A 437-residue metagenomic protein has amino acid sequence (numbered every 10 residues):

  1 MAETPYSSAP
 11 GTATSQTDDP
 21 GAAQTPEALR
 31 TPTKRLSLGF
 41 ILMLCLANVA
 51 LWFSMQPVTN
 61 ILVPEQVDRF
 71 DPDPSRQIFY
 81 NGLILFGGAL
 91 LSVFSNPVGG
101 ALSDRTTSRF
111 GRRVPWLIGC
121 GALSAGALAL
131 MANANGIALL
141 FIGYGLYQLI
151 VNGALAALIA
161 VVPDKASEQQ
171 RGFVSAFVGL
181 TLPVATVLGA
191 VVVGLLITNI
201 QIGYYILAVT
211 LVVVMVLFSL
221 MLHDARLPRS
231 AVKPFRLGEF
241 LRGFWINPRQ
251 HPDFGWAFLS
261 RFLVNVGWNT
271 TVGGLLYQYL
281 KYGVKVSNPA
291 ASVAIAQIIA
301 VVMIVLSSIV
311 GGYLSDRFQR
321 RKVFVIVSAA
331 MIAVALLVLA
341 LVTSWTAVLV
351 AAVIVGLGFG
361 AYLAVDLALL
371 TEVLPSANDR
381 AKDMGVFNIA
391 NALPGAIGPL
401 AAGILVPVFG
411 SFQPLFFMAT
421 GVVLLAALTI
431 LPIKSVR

Functional and structural regions predicted by a protein language model:
Q16-S37, A225-L259: Juxtamembrane intracellular "pre-TM" segments in multi-pass secondary transporters
P26-A89, D253-K285: Helix-loop boundary and gating motifs at the non-cytosolic
V63, G153-A166, Y362-P375: Intracellular juxtamembrane helix-capping segments at the cytosolic ends of symmetry-related transmembrane helices
Q77, R112-V114, L195-T210, I404-V423: A membrane-interface helix-boundary motif in multi-pass transporters
S92, G172-G194, N388-G398: Glycine-rich segments within core transmembrane alpha-helices of 12-TM secondary carriers
S95-F110, S307-R320, V406: Helix-to-loop junctions at the C-terminal end of transmembrane segments in multipass secondary transporters
R113-A129, V323-V338: Structural signature of the two symmetry-related core transmembrane helices
A132, V214-H223, F417-R437: Multi-pass alpha-helical transporter architecture, strongest for 12-TM Major Facilitator/SLC carriers used
